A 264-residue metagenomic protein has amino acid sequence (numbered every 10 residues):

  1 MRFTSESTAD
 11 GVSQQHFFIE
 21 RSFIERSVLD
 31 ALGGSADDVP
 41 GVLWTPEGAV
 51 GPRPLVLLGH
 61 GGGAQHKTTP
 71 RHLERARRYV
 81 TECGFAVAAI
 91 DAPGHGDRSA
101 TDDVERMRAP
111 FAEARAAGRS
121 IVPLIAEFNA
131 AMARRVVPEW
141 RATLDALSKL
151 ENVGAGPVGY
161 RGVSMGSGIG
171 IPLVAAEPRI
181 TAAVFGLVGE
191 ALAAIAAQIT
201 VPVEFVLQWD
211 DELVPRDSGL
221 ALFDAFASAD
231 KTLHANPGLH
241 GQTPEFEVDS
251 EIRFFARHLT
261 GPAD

Functional and structural regions predicted by a protein language model:
M1-G51: N-terminal cap/lid segment of alpha/beta-hydrolase-fold proteins
G51-G61: Short beta-strand element of the alpha/beta-hydrolase
H60-K149: Serine-hydrolase catalytic machinery in alpha/beta-hydrolase-like enzymes
R71, P172-L173, V201, P215-D224: Short alpha-helix in the alpha/beta-hydrolase fold that links the catalytic acid
R134-Q198: Primarily recognizes the serine-hydrolase "nucleophile elbow" in alpha/beta-hydrolase and SGNH/GDSL folds
I199, F205-L207, D211: Short beta-strand/loop motif that positions the catalytic acidic residue of the alpha/beta-hydrolase fold
W209-V214, G241-Q242: Acidic catalytic loop of the alpha/beta-hydrolase fold
L220, D224-G241: Catalytic histidine neighborhood in serine/cysteine hydrolases with alpha/beta-hydrolase-type architecture
